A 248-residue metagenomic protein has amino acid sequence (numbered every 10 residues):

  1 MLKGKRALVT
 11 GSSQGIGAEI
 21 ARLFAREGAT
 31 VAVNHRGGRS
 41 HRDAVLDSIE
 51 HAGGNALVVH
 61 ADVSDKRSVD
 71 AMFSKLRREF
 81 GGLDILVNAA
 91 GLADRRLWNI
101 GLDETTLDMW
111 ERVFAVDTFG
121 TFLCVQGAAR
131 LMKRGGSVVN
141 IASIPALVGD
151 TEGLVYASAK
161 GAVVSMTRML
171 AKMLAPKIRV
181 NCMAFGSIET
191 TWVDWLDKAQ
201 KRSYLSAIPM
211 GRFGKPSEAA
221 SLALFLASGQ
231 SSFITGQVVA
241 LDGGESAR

Functional and structural regions predicted by a protein language model:
R6, S13-Q14: Conserved glycine-rich cofactor-binding loop
E27-A44: Conserved glycine-rich Rossmann-like NAD(P)H-binding loop of the short-chain dehydrogenase/reductase
D84, D103-F122, V139, V163-V164: Catalytic Tyr-X3-Lys loop
L97-E111, V193, Y204: Substrate-binding pocket helix/loop in short-chain dehydrogenase/reductase
V125, A159, T167: Active-site helix of classical SDR
R130, A171-P176, S232: Alpha-helical segment proximal to the catalytic Tyr-Lys
S143: Residue(s) in the substrate-gating loop at a strand-loop-helix junction that position the organic substrate next
V148, S206, M210-R212, L224 (+1 more regions): Short C-terminal tail/terminal secondary-structure segment of NAD(P)H-dependent dehydrogenase/reductase domains
